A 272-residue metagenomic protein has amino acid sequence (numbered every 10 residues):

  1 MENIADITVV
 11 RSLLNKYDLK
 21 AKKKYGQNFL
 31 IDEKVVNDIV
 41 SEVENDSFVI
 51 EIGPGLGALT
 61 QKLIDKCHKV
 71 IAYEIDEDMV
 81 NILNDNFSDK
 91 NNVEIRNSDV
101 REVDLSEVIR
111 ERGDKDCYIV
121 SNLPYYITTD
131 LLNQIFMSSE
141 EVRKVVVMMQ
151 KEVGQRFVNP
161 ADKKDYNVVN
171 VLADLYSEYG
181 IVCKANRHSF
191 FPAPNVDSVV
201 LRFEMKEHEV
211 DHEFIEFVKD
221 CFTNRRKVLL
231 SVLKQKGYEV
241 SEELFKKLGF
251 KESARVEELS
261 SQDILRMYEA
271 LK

Functional and structural regions predicted by a protein language model:
M1-D220, Q262-E269: Catalytic cores of RNA-modifying enzymes
D220-K272: C-terminal lobe and adjacent flexible extensions of AdoMet/dcAdoMet transferase-like proteins
